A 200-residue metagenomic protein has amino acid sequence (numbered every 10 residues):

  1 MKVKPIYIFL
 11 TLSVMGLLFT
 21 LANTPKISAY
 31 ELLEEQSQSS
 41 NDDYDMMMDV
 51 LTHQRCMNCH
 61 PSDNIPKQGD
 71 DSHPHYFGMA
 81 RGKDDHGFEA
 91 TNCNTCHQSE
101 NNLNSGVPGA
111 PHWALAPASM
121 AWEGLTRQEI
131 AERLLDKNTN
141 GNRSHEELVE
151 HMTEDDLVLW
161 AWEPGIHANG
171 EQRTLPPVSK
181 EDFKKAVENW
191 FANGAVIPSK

Functional and structural regions predicted by a protein language model:
M1-D42, T52-N58, S62-K67, K185-K200: Post-cleavage N-terminal segment of exported redox proteins
F19, T24, Q68-G69, P74-F77 (+2 more regions): Generic alpha-helical propensity signal that fires on short helical segments and nearby coil/disordered stretches
E34-S37, D71-P74, G165: A generic structural signal for ordered alpha-helices
D42-D45, D49, D63, D70-D71 (+4 more regions): Acidic-enriched, low-complexity/disordered segments with a strong bias for Aspartate over Glutamate
D42-T52, S72-N92, M120, P176: Flexible gly/pro/ser-rich segments immediately N-terminal to CXXCH heme-c attachment motifs in exported/periplasmic
Q54, T91, N101, G106-K200: C-type cytochrome heme-c attachment and multiheme electron-transfer modules
Q54-D63, A90-E100: The canonical Cys-X-X-Cys-His
N64-D84, S99-P108: Inter-heme linker and motif-flanking segments adjacent to c-type heme-binding CXXCH motifs in c-type cytochromes
